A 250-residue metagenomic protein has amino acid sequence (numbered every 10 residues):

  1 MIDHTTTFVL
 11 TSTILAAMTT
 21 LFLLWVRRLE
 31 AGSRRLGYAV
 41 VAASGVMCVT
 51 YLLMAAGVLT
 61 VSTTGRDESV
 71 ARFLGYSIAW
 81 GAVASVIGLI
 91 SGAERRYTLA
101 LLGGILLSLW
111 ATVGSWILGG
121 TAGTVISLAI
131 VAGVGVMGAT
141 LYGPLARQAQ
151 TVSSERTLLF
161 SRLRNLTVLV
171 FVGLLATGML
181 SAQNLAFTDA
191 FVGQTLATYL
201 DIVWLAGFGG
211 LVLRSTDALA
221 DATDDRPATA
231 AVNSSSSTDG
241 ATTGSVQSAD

Functional and structural regions predicted by a protein language model:
M1-M18: Hydrophobic transmembrane alpha-helical segments in integral membrane proteins
M1-T5, G32-R35, Y142-R162, T216-D250: Haloarchaeal acidic low-complexity proteome signature biased toward cell-envelope/secretome components but also
I14-A17, L36-G57, V168-A182: Hydrophobic alpha-helical transmembrane segments of multi-pass membrane proteins
M18-L24, G133-T157, G173-S181: Alpha-helical transmembrane segments in multipass membrane proteins, preferentially the mid-helix core
W25-A39, L89-Y97, A149-L159: Membrane-interface helix-boundary motifs at transmembrane edges
A31-S33, V49-R72: Helix-loop junctions on the outward
W80-A82, V86-V152: Membrane-proximal helix-loop-helix units in multi-pass membrane proteins
A176-D201: Extracellular/periplasmic helix-loop-helix junctions in multi-pass membrane proteins
